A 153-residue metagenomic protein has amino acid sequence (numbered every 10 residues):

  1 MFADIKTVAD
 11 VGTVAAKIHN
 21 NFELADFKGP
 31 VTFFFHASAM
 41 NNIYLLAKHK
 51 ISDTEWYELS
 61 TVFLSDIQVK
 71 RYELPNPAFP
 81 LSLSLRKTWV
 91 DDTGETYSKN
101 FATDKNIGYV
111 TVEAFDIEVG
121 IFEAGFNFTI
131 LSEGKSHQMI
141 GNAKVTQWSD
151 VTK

Functional and structural regions predicted by a protein language model:
M1-A25, A124: Tryptophan-anchored aromatic micro-motifs
A3-T7, T13-A15, F35-F115: Surface-exposed helix/loop patches within compact recognition domains
K17-N41: Solvent-exposed edge beta-strands and adjacent loop segments that serve as assembly or binding interfaces
H19-E23, F27, K50-D53, L131-K135: Short strand-coil-strand connectors
L24-V31, E55-L64, K99-F101, Q138-V145: Short amphipathic beta-strand/extended segments with alternating polar/hydrophobic composition
A25, N41-I43, E55-Y57, N106 (+2 more regions): Residues at beta-strand starts and edge strands
E113-K153: C-terminal or internal capping secondary-structure element at the end of a domain, subdomain, or sheet
